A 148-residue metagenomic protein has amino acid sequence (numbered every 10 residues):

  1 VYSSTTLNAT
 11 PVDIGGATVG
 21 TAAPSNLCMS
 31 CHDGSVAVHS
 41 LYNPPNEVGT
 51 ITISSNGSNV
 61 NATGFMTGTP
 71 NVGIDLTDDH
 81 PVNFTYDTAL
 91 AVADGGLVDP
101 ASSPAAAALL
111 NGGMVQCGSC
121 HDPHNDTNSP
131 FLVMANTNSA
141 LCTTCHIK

Functional and structural regions predicted by a protein language model:
Y2-K148: C-type cytochrome heme-c attachment and multiheme electron-transfer modules
